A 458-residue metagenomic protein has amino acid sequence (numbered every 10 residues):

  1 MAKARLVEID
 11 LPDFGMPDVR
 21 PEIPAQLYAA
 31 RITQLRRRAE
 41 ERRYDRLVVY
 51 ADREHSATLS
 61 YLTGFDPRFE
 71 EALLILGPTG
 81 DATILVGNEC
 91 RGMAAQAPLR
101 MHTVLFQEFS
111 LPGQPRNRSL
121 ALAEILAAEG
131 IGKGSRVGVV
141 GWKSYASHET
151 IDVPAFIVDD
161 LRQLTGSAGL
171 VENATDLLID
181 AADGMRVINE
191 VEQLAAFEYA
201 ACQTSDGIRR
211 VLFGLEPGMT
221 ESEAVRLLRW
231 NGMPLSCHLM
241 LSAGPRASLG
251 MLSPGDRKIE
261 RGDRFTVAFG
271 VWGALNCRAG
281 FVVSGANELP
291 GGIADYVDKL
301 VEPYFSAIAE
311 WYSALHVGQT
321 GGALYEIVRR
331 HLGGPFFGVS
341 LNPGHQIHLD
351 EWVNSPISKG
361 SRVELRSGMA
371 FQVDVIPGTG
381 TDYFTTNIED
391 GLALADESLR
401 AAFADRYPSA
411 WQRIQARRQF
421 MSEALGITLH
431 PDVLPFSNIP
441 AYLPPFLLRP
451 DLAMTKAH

Functional and structural regions predicted by a protein language model:
M1-H458: Active-site neighborhoods and metal-handling regions in enzymes and metal-associated proteins
